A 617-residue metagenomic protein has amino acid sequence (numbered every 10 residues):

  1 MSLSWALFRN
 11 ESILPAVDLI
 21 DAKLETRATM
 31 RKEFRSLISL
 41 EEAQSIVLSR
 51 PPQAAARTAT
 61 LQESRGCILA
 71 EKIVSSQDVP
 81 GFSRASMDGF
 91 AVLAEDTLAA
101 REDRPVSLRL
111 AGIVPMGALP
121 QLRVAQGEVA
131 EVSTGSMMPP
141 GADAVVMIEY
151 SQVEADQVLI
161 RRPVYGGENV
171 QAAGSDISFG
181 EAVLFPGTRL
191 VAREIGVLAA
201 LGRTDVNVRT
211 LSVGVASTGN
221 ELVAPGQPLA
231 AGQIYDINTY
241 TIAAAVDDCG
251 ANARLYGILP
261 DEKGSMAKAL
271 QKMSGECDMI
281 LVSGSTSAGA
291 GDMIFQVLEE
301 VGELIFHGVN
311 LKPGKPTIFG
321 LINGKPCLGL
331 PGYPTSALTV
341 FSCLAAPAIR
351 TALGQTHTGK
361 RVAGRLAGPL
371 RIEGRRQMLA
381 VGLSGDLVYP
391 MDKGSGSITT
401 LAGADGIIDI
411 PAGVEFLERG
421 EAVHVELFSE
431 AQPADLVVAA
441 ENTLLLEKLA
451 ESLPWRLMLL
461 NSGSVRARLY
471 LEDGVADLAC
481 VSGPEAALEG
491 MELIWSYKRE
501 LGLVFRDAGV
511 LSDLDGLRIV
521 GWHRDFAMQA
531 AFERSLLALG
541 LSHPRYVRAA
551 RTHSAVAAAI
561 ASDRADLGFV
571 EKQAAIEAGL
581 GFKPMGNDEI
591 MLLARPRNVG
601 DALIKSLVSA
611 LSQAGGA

Functional and structural regions predicted by a protein language model:
W5-A6, D18-R104, A346, R350-A380: Short, low-complexity N-terminal leaders and the immediately following helix N-cap/first helix
D21-L40, T204-L330, P334-T339, S482: Helix-rich terminal scaffold detector
A28-F34, I38-E41, F90-G257, L387-K393 (+2 more regions): Short, glycine/charged-enriched hinge/interface segments at domain edges or termini
R57-Q62, G66, A70-E71, R84 (+4 more regions): Flexible glycine/proline-rich
P433-N442, L511-S535: Short loop->beta-strand "edge-of-pocket" segments that line small-molecule binding or catalytic clefts across diverse
K448-P454, G521-R548: Ligand-binding cleft/hinge of the Venus flytrap
A450, P454-D513, A578: N-terminal segment of the mature folded domain
W495-G502, L580-S609: Periplasmic-binding protein-like
